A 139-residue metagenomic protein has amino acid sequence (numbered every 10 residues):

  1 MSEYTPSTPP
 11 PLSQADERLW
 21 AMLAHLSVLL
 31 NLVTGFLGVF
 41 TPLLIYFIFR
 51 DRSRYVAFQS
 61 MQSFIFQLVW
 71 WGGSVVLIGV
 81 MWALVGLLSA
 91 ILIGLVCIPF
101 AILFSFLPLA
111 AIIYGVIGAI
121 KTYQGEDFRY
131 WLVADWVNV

Functional and structural regions predicted by a protein language model:
M1-V69, I117-V139: Membrane-interface extramembranous regions at the lipid-water interface
A21-T41, F64-G115: Hydrophobic alpha-helical transmembrane segments in multi-pass membrane proteins
